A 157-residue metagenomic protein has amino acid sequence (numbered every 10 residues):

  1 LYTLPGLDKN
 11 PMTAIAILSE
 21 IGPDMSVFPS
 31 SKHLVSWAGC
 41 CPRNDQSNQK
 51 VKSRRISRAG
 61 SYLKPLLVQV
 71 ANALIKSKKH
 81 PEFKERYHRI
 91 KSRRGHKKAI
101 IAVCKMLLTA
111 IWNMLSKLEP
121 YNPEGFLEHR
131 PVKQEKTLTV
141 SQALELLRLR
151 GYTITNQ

Functional and structural regions predicted by a protein language model:
L1-L7, P11-S92, H96-K97: Phosphate-backbone recognition surface of nucleic-acid-processing proteins
N48-S53, R86-I90, R94-V103, A110-Q157: Low-complexity, acidic/Ser/Thr- and charged residue-rich accessory regions of DNA metabolism proteins
